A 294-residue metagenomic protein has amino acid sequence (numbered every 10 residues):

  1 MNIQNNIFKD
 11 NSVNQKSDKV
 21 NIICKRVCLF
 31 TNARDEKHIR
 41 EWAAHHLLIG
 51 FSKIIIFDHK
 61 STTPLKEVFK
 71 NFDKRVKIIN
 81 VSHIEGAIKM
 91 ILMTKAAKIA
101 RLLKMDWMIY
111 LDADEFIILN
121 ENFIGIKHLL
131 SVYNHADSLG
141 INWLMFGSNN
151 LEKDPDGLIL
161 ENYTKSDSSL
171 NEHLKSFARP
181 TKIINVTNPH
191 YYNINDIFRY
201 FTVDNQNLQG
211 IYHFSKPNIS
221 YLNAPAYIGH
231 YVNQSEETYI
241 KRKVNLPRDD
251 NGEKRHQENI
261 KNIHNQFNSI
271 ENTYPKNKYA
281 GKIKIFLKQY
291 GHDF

Functional and structural regions predicted by a protein language model:
M1-A44: N-proximal low-complexity "stem/linker" segments adjacent to membrane-targeting elements
N2-F8, L119-F294: Catalytic-site signature of metal-activated, phosphate-bearing donor transferases, centered on the GT-A/GT-A-like
T31, F57-K66: Ser/Thr-glycine-rich phosphate-binding loops at phosphate-binding pockets of nucleotides, nucleotide cofactors
A44-K53: Short, acidic, metal-binding catalytic loop of nucleotide-sugar glycosyltransferases
S52-K53, D106, D137: Short acidic/polar active-site loop segments enriched in Thr and Asp
S52-K60, I79-S82: Short beta-strand/loop segment that forms part of the nucleotide-sugar
P64-Y110, I118-E121: Active-site-proximal specificity loops/subdomain of glycosyltransferases
